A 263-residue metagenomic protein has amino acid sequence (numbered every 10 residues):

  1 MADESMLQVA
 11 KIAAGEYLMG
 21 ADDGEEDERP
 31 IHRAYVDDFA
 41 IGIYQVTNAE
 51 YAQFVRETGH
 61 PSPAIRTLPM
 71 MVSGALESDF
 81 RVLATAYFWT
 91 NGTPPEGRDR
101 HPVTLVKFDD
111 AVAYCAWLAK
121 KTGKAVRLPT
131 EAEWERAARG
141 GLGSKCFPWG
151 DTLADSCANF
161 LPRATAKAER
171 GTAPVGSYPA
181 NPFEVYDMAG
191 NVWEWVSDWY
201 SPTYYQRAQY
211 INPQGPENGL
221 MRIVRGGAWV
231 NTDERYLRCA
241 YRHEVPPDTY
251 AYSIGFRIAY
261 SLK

Functional and structural regions predicted by a protein language model:
M1-A2, K120: Secondary-structure boundary motif
A2-R81, T104-D109, G190: A short glycine-rich, aromatic-capped structural motif
K11-I12, L18, D22-D23, P61 (+3 more regions): Functional-site microenvironments in short loops/helix caps that host divalent-cation chemistry
A21, V55, V196-S197, Y260-L262: Residue-level signal for short segments within beta-strands and strand-turn junctions of well-structured beta-sheet
E28-R33, N218, D248-Y250: A generic structural micro-feature
F39, K145, F256: Small-molecule pocket liners
Y252-K263: Short, structured beta-strand segments at or near domain termini in extracellular proteins/domains
